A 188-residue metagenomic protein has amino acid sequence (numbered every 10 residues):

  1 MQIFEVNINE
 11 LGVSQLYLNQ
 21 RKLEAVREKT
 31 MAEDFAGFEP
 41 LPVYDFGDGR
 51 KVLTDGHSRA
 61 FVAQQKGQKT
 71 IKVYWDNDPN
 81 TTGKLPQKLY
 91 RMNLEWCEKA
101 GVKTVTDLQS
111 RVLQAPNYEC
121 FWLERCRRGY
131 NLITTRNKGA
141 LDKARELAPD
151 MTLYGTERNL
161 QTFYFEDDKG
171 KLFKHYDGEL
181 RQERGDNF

Functional and structural regions predicted by a protein language model:
M1-T54, S58-Q64, K69: Short alpha-helix boundary/capping and kink motifs at helix termini
G37, C120, E157-Q161: A short, compositionally biased
F38, I71-K72, V105, T152-Y154: A local structural micro-motif
D48-Y130, L180: Basic- and aromatic-enriched surface patches that contact anionic nucleotides/nucleic acids
T104-D107, N117, R136-A140, H175: Alpha-helix N-cap recognition
N131-T135: Short cationic amphipathic helices and targeting signals
R136-Y154: A short, charged, amphipathic alpha-helix used as a generic interaction element across diverse proteins
T152-N187: Short, mixed-charge low-complexity intrinsically disordered segments
